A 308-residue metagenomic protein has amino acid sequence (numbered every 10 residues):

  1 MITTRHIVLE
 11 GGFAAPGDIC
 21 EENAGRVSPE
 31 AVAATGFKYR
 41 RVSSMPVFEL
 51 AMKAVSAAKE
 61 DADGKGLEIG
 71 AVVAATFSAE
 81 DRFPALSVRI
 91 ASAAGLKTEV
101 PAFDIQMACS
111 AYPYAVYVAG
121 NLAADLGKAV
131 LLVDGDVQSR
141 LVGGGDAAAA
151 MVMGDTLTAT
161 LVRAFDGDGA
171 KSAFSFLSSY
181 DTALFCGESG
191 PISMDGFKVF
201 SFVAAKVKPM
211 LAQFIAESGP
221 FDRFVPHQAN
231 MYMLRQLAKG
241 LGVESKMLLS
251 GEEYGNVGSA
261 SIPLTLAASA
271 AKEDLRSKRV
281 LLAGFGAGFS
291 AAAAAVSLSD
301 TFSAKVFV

Functional and structural regions predicted by a protein language model:
M1-S44, G144-S201, A205, P209 (+2 more regions): Condensing-enzyme catalytic core mediating Claisen C-C bond formation in acyl metabolism
E10, A75, Q106, V130-D136 (+2 more regions): Short beta-strand segments
D18-V27, S78-R89, Y232: A structural motif shared across PLP-dependent enzymes of the aminotransferase-like
T35-K38, I69-V73, S92-I105, R140-G144 (+1 more regions): Glycine/charged-rich beta-loop-alpha catalytic/anionic-binding loops adjacent to active sites
F48, M52, S78-A79, K97-E99 (+2 more regions): Claisen-condensing/thiolase-fold acyl-transfer catalytic domains that form or cleave C-C bonds in fatty acid
A54-G70, K208-D222, L241, S269-D274: Phosphate/pyrophosphate-binding loops at sites that engage ATP/ADP/AMP, CoA/4′-phosphopantetheine, polyphosphate
K128-G154: Flexible, glycine-rich active-site loops centered on histidine and acidic residues that chelate a metal or position
